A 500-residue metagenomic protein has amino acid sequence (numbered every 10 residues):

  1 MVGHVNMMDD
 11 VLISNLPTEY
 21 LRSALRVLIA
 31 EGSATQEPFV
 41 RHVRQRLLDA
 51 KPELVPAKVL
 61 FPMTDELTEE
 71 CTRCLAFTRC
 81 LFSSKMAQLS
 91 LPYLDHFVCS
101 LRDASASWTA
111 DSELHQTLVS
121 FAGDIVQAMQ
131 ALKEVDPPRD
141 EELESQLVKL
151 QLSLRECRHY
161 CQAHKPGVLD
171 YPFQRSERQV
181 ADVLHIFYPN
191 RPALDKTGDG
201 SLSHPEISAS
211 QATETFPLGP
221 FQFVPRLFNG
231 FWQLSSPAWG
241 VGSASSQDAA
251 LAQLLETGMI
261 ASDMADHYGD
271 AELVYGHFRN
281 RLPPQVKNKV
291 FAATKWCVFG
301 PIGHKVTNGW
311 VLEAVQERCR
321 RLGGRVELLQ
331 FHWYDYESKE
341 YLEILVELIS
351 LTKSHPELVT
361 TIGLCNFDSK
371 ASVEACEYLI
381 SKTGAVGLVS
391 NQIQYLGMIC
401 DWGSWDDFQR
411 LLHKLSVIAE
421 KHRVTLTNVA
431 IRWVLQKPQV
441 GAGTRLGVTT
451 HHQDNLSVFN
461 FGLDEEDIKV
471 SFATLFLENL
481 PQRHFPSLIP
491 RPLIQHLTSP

Functional and structural regions predicted by a protein language model:
V2, V40-G200: Eukaryote-biased, non-catalytic alpha-solenoid scaffold regions
V2-P38: Basic helix-extension-helix modules of the SAP/HeH family
R191-F291: N-terminal binding-site loop/beta-alpha segment at the start of enzyme catalytic domains that lines or forms
K196-E214, I399-V417, K421, Q436-G441 (+1 more regions): Terminal-tail/helix-coil boundary detector
Q222, Q394-D401, W405, T425: Aromatic-lined glycan-binding groove of carbohydrate-active enzymes
V224-F228, I260-A261, K289-A293, R325-Q330 (+3 more regions): Structural preference for beta-strand elements that scaffold enzyme active sites
N229, L254, S262, Y275 (+9 more regions): Conserved, mostly hydrophobic/aromatic
A238, I302-L396: Glycine/proline-rich, positively charged, aromatic-decorated active-site loop/lid region on the catalytic face
